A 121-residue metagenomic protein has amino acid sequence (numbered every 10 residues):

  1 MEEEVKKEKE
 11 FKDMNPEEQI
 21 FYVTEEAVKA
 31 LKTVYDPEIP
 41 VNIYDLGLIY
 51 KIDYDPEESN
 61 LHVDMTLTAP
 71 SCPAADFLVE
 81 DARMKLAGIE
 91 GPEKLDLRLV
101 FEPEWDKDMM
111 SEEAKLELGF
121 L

Functional and structural regions predicted by a protein language model:
M1-L121: Domain-level signature for proteins that mediate thiol-based redox and metal-cofactor handling
